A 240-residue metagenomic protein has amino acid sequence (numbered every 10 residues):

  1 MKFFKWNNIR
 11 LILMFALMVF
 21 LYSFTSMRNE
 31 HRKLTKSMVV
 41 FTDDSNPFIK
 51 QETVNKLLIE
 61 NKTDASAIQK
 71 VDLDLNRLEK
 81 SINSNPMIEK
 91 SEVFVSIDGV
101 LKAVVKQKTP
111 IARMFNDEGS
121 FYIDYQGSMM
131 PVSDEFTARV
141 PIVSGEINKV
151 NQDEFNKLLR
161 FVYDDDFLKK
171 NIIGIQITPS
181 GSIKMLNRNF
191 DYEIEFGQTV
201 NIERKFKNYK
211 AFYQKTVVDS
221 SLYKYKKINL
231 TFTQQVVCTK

Functional and structural regions predicted by a protein language model:
M1-T53, A65-A67, P179-K240: N-terminal positively charged amphipathic segments used for targeting/anchoring
F4-L21, N55, N83-I97, F136-K149 (+1 more regions): Short, charge-rich amphipathic segments
T35-S37, S84-E89, I97-L101, G119 (+6 more regions): Envelope-exposed proteins and targeting segments
S45-S84, D134-N156, G197, K207 (+1 more regions): Periplasmic/extracytosolic POTRA-like scaffold domains at the N-termini of outer-membrane and outer-envelope
L78-Q126, P131, K227-N229: Structured, soluble extracytoplasmic/luminal domains of envelope-associated proteins
E89-K90, V100, P110-A112, M130 (+5 more regions): Short beta-strands and strand-coil junctions in structured, solvent-facing domains, enriched
E92-F94, I142-V162, V200, Y223-K240: A broadly tuned preference for mixed-charge, low-complexity surface segments
V104-P179: Extracytoplasmic segments of membrane-associated envelope/inner-membrane machinery
